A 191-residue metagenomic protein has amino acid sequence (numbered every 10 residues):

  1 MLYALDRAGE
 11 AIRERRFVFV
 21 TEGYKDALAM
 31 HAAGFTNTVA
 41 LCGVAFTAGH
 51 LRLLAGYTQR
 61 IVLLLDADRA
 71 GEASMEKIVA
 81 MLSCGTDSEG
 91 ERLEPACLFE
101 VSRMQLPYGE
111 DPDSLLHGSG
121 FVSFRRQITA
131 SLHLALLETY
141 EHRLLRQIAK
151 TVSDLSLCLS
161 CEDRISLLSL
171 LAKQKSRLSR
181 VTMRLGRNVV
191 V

Functional and structural regions predicted by a protein language model:
M1-I61, S74-M75: Phosphate-handling DNA/RNA-contact segment within nucleic-acid enzymes
G9, A55, V79, D113 (+1 more regions): Generic hydrophobic alpha-helical scaffold/packing signal
R13, V44-Y108, H117-F121: Conserved catalytic cores of soluble enzyme domains, especially glycine-rich substrate-binding beta-alpha loops
F17, Q59, D87, H133-L136: Generic structural signal for secondary-structure transition and capping sites
E22, D26, D66-D68, D111: Acidic active-site catalytic centers that drive phospho-/nucleotidyl reactions and related ester hydrolyses
A70-M75, V79, T129-Y140, V190: Short, surface-exposed, charge-dense and proline/glycine-enriched linear segments
L93-S176, T182: C-terminal or mid-to-C-terminal helical accessory/interaction module adjacent to the motor/catalytic core
R184-V191: Acidic, low-complexity intrinsically disordered tails
